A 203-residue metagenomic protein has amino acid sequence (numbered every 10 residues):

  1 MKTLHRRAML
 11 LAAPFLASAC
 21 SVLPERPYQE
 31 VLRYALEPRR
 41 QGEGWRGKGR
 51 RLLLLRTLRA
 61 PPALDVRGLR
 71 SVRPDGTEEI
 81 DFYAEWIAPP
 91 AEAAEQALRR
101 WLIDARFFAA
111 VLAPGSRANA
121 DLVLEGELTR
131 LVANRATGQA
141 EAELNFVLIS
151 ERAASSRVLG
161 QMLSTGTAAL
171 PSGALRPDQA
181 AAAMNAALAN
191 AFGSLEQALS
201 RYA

Functional and structural regions predicted by a protein language model:
K2-T3: Positively charged n-region of N-terminal signal peptides that target proteins for export
R7-L23: N-terminal export signals
C20-P90, Y202-A203: A structural "domain/chain start" motif
L23-A35, R39-E43, A105-S155: Surface-exposed short loop/turn segments
L52-T57, R70, V123-E127, E141-V147 (+1 more regions): Soluble periplasmic/extracytoplasmic beta-strand elements of cell-envelope proteins
E79-E85, A153-S194: Short secondary-structure boundary motifs at beta->alpha junctions and helix caps
A91, E95, R99, N185-L188 (+2 more regions): Extracytoplasmic/secreted envelope proteins and their assembly/folding machinery, especially bacterial periplasmic
R99, I103-F107, E196, S200: Sec-exported extracytoplasmic/periplasmic mature domains
